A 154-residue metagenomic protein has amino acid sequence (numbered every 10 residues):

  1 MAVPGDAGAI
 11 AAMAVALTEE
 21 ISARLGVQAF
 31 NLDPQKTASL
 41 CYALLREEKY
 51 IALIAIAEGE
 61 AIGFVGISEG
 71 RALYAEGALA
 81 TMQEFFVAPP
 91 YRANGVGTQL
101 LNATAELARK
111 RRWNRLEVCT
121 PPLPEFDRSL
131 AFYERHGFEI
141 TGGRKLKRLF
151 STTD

Functional and structural regions predicted by a protein language model:
M1-M13: A short beta-loop-alpha structural element at the N-terminal edge of CoA-dependent acyl/N-acetyltransferase catalytic
A11, V15-L40: Conserved GNAT-fold acetyl-CoA-binding loop/helix
S39-I54, T81: A short helix-loop-beta-strand connector motif used in the catalytic cores of GNAT acetyltransferases and, in some
A52-I54, E60-E69, T81, F86: Conserved beta-strand in the GNAT
A55, A93-T98, A108: Glycine-rich acyl-CoA binding loop
A88, Q99-R115, E139: Conserved acyl-CoA
R92, R115-S129, F150-S151: Conserved beta-strand-loop-alpha-helix junction that forms the acyl-donor binding cleft
T98, K110, P122-G142: Conserved active-site alpha-helix within GNAT-family acetyltransferase domains
